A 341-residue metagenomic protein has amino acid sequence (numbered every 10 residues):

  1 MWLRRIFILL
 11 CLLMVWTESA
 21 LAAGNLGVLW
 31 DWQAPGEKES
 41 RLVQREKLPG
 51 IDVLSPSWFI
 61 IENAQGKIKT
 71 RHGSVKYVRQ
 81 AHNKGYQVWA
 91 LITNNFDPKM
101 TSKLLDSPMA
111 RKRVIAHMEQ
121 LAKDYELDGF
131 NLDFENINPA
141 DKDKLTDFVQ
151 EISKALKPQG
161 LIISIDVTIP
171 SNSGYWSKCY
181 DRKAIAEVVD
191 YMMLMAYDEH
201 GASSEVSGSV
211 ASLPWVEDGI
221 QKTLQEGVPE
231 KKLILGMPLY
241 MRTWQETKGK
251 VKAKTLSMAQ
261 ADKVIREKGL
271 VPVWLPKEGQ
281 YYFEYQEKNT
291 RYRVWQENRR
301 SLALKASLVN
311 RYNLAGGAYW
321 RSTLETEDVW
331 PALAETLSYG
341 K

Functional and structural regions predicted by a protein language model:
W2-A22: Sec-dependent N-terminal signal peptides of Gram-positive bacterial secreted proteins and lipoproteins
A23-H117: Glycan-recognition patch characteristic of GH18 chitinases/ENGases and related GlcNAc/peptidoglycan-binding proteins
Q33-L48, D106-K123, G174-R182, E297-N310: Short, acidic/polar
P35-K38, F59-N63, N94-K99, N136-A140 (+5 more regions): Solvent-exposed loop/turn segments at secondary-structure junctions within structured extracellular/periplasmic domains
L54, L132, M192, L235 (+2 more regions): Conserved, mostly hydrophobic/aromatic
Q65-I68, H72, P139-K268: Substrate-binding surface in catalytic domains of secreted glycosidases
V78, S301-K341: Acidic/aromatic/glycine-rich contiguous surface patches that form carbohydrate-binding/processing clefts and analogous
L239-S307, L337-G340: Glycan-binding loop/region signatures in secreted carbohydrate-active enzymes
